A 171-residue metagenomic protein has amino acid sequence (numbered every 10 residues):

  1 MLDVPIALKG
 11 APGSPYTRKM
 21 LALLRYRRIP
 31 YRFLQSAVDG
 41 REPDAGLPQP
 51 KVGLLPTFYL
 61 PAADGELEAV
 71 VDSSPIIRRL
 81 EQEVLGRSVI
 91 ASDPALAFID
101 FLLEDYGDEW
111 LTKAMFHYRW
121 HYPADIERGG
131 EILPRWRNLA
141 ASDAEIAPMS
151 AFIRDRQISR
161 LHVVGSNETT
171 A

Functional and structural regions predicted by a protein language model:
M1-A144: GST-like domain detector, emphasizing the conserved glutathione-binding G-site in the N-terminal thioredoxin-like
E145-N167, A171: A short mid-domain helix/strand-loop element embedded in enzyme catalytic domains that forms or borders the active-site
